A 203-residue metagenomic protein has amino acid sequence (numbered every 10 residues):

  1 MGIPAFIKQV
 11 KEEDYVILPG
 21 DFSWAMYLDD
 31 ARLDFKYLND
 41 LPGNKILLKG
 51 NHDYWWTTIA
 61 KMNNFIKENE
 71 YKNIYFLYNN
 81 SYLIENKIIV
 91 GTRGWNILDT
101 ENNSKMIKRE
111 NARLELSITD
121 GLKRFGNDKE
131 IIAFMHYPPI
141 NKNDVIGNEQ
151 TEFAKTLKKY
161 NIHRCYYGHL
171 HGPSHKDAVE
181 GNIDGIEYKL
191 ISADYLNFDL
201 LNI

Functional and structural regions predicted by a protein language model:
M1-I84, G147-Y160, I186, L190-A193: Core catalytic region of metal-dependent phosphoesterases/phosphodiesterases, especially metallo-beta-lactamase-like
P4, K105-M106, A112, T119 (+2 more regions): Binuclear metal-dependent phosphoesterase catalytic core
D14, P19, S23, V90-G94 (+4 more regions): Small-side-chain structural scaffolding
V16, I131-A133, C165: Receiver (REC) domain switch-region micro-motif
S23-Y27, N51-I59, S81-L83, N96-T100 (+3 more regions): Active-site environment of divalent metal-dependent phosphoester hydrolases
D34, K61-F65, T100, I107 (+3 more regions): Generic alpha-helical propensity signal that fires on short helical segments and nearby coil/disordered stretches
L48-G50, T92, F134, G168 (+1 more regions): Generic beta-sheet signal
T58-N148: Conserved catalytic scaffold of divalent metal-dependent phosphoesterases
